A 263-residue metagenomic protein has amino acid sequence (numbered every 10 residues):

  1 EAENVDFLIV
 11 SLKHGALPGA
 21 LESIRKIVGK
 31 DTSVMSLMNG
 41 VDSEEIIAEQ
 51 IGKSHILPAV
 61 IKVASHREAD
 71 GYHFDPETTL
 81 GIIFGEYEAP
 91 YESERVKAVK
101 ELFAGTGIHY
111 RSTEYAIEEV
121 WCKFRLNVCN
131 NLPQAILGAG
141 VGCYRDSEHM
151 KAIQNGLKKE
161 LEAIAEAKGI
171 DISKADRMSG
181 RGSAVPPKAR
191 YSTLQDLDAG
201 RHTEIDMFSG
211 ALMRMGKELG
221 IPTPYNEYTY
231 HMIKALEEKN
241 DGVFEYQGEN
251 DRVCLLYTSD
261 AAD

Functional and structural regions predicted by a protein language model:
E1-H73: Rossmann-like NAD(P)(H) cofactor-binding subdomain of soluble oxidoreductases
A2, F74-T78, P186: Short, flexible turn/loop "capping" segments at secondary-structure junctions
K26-I27, Q50-H55, D70-I172: Internal alpha-helical scaffold of NAD(P)-dependent oxidoreductase catalytic cores
N39-V41, V60-S65, E88, A116-V120 (+2 more regions): Glycine-rich beta-alpha junction loops
P133, L194-D198, K234-E237: Regular secondary-structure segments
A139-Y228: Interdomain hinge/lid region at the active-site interface of Rossmann-like NAD(P)-dependent oxidoreductases
Y225-L256: Short, amphipathic C-terminal "tail helix"
Y257-D263: Conserved small/polar residues in nucleotide/adenosyl-binding loops
